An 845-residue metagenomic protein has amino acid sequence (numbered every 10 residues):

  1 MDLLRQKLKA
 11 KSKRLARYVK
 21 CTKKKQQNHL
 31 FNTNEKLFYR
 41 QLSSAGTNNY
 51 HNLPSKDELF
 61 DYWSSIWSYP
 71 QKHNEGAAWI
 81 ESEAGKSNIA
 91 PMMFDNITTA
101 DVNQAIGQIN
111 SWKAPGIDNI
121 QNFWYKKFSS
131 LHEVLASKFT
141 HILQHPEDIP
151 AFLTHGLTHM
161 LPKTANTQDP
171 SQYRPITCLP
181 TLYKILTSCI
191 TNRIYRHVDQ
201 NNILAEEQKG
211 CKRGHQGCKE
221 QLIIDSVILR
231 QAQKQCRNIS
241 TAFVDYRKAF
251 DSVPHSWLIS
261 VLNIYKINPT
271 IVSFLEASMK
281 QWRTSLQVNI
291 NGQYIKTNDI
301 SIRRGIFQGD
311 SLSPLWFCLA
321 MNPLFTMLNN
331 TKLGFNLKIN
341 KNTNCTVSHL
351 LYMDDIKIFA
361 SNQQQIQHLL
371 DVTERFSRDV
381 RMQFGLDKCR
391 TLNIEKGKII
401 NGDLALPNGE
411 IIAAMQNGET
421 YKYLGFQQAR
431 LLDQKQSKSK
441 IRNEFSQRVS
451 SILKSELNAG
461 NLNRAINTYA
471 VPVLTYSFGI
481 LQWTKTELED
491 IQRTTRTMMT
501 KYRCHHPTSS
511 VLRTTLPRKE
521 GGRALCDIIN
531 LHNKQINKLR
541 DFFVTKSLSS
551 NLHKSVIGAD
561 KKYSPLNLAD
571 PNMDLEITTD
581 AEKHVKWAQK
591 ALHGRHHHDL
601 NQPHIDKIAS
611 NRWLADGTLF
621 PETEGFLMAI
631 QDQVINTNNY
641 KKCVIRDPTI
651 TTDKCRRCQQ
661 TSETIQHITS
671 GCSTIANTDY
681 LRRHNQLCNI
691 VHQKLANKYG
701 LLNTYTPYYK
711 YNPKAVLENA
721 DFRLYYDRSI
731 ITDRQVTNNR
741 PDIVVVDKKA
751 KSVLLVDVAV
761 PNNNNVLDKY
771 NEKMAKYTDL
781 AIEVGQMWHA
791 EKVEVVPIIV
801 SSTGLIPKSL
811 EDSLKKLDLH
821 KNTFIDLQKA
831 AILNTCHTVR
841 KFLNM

Functional and structural regions predicted by a protein language model:
M1-S171, T181-I185: Surface-exposed loop/turn segments and immediately adjacent short secondary-structure elements within folded domains
S111-I120, T158, D169-C178, K219-N263: Conserved catalytic palm subdomain of right-hand nucleotidyl-transferase polymerases, strongest for RNA-directed enzymes
Q168-N201, G217-I223, R247-F250, I302-F335 (+1 more regions): Conserved pre-motif C helix in the palm subdomain of viral-like polymerases
Y246-H368, D387, N393-I394: Conserved polymerase palm-domain catalytic core
Q383-E419: Short, conserved micro-motifs composed of acidic
G409-K485, L539-S550: Basic, alpha-helical interaction scaffolds
N467, I491, C504-I650, K654 (+1 more regions): Extended C-terminal regions of large enzymes
I645-T649, G700-L755, I799: Active-site metal-binding core of divalent-cation-utilizing nuclease and nuclease-like domains
